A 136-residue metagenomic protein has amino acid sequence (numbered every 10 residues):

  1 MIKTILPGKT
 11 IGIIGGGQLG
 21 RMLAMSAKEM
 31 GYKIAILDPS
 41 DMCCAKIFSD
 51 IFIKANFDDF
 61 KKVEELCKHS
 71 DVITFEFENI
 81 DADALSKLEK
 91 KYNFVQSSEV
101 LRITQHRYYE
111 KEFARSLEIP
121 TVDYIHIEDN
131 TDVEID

Functional and structural regions predicted by a protein language model:
M1-Q105, Y109: ATP-binding N-terminal substructure of ATP-dependent carboxylate-amine bond-forming enzymes
I103-D136: Active-site nucleotide/adenylate-binding loops and adjacent lid/helix of ATP-dependent enzymes
